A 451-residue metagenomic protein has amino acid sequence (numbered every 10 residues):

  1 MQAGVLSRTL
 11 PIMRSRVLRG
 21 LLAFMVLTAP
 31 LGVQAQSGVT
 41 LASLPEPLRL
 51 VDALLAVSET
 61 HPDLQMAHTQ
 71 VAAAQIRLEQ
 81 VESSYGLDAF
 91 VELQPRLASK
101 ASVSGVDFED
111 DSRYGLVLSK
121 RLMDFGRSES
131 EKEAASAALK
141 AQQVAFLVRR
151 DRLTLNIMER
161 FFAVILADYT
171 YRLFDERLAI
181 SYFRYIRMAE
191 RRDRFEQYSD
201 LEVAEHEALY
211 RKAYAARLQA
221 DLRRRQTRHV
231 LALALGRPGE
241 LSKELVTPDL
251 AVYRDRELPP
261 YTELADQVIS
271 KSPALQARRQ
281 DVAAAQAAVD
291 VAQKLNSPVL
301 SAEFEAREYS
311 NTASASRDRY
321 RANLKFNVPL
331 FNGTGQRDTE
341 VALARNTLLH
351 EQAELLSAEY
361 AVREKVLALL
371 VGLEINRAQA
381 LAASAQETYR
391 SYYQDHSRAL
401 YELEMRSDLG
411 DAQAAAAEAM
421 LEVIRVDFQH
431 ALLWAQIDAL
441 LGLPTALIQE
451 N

Functional and structural regions predicted by a protein language model:
R8-I12, R19, T40, F146-Q267 (+3 more regions): Periplasmic alpha-helical coiled-coil/stalk elements that build and connect Gram-negative outer-membrane
R19-P30: Bacterial N-terminal signal peptides
A35-F90, Q197-D200, G239-E240, E244-A288 (+5 more regions): Bacterial Sec-pathway N-terminal export signals of envelope proteins
S37-P47, T69, E79-E82, F90-R121 (+6 more regions): Small/polar, glycine/serine/threonine/aspartate-rich low-complexity segments that form flexible
D52, D111-R113, E159, E205 (+1 more regions): Transmembrane beta-barrel architecture of outer-membrane proteins
L54, G115-V117, F161, A265 (+3 more regions): Membrane-embedded beta-strand positions in outer-membrane beta-barrel channels/transporters
L55-Q65, A72-D88, K100, L116-A134 (+7 more regions): A glycine-/polar-enriched beta->alpha junction
L64-V81, R149, L153-E176, F183 (+5 more regions): Amphipathic alpha-helical coiled-coil segments
